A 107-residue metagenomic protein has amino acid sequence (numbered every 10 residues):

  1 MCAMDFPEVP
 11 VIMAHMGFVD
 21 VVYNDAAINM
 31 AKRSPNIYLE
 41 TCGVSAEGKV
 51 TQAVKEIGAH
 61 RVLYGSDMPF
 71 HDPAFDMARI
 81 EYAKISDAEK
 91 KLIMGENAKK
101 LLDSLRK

Functional and structural regions predicted by a protein language model:
M1-L63: Catalytic pocket-lining loop regions of alpha/beta-barrel enzymes, especially the amidohydrolase/enolase/GH5 lineages
F18, F70, K100: Active-site micro-motifs of SAM-dependent methyltransferase domains
E40, R61-S66, H71, I93: Conserved active-site loop/cleft motifs that coordinate metal ions or position small ligands
E47-V50, H71-A74, L102: Short active-site-adjacent structural elements
E56-R61, A74-K107: Mid-to-C-terminal alpha-helical segments outside catalytic/metal-binding sites
